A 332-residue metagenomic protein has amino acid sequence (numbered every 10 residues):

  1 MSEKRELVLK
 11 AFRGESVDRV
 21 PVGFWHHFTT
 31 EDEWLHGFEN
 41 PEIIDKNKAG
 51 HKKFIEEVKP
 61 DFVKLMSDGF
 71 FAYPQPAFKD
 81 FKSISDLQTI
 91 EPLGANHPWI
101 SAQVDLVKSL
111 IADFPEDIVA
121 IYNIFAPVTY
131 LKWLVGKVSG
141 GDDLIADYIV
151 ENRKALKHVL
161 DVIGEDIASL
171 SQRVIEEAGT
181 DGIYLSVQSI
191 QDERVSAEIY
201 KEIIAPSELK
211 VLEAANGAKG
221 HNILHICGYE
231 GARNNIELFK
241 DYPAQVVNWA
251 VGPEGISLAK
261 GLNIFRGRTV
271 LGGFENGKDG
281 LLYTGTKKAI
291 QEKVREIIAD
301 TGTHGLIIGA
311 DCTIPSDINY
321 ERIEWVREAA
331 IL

Functional and structural regions predicted by a protein language model:
M1-T29, H36-G37, G50, D61 (+2 more regions): Active-site loop segments of alpha/beta catalytic cores
W25-D32, D61-G94, P98: Alpha/beta catalytic barrel-like cores
E33-V58: Active-site-flanking structural segment that lines cofactor/substrate pockets
